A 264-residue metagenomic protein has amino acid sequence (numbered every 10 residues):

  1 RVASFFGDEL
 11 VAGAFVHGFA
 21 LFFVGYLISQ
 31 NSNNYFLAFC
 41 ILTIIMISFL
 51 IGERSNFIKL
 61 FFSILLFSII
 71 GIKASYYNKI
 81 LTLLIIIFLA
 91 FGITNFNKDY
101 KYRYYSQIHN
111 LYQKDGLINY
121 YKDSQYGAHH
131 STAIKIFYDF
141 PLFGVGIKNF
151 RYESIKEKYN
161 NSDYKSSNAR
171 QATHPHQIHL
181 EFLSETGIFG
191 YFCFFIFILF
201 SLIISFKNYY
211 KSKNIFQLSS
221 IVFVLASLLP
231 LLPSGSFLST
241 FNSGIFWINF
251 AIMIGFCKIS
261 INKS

Functional and structural regions predicted by a protein language model:
A3-V16, S55, I178, L183-G187 (+1 more regions): Membrane-interface micro-motifs in multi-pass membrane enzymes
S4-A74, L81-L84, G92-F96, F200-K207 (+2 more regions): Alpha-helical transmembrane segments of multi-pass inner-membrane proteins
N31-F36, Y76-Y77, I188, S212-L218: Membrane-helix interface segments
C40, T173-Q177, I204-P233, I252-M253: Loop-to-helix entry and N-terminal half of a specific, functionally important transmembrane alpha helix in multi-pass
L50, G71-I118, S131-D139, I147 (+1 more regions): A membrane-periplasm/extracellular boundary helix in multi-pass inner-membrane enzymes that assemble envelope glycans
F61-F67, F194-F197, S220-L232, S236-S264: Transmembrane alpha-helices of multi-pass inner-membrane enzymes
L117-S131, K135-D139, F143-T186: Long extracytoplasmic/lumenal interhelical loops at the membrane interface of multi-pass membrane proteins
E185-Y210, W247-F250: Selective detector of the "anchor" transmembrane alpha-helix that sits immediately C-terminal
